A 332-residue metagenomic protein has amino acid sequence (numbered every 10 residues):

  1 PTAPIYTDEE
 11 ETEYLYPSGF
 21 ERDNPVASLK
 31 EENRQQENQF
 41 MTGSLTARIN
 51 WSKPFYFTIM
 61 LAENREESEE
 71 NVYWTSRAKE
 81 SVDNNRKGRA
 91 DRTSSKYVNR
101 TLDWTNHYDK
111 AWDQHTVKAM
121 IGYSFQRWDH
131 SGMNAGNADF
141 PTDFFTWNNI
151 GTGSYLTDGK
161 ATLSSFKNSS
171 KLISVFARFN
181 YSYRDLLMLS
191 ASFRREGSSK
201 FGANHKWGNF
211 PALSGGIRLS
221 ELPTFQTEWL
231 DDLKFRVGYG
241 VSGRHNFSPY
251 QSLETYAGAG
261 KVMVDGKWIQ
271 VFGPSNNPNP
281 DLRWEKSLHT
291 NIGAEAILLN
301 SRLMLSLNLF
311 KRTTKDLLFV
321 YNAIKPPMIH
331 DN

Functional and structural regions predicted by a protein language model:
I5-T7: Alpha-helical transmembrane helix bundles of large polytopic membrane transport and channel proteins
E13-W74, N85-N332: Extracellular/periplasmic, surface-exposed regions of secreted and cell-surface proteins
